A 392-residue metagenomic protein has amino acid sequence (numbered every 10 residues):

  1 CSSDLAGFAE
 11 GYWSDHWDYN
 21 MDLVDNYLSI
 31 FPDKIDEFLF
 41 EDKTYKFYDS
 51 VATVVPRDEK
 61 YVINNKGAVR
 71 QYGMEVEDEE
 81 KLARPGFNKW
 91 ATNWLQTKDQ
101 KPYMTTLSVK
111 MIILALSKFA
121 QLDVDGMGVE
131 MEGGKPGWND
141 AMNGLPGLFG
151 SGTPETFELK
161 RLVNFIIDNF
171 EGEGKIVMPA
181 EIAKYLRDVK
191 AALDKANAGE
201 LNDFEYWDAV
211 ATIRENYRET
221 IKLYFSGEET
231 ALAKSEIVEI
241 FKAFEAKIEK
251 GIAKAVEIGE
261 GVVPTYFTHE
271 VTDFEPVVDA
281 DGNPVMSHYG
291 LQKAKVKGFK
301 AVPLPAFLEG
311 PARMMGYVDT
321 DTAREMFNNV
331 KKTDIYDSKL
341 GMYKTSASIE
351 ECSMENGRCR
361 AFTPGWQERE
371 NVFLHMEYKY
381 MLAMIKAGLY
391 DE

Functional and structural regions predicted by a protein language model:
C1-E392: Acidic, mature catalytic/reactive cores of soluble proteins
